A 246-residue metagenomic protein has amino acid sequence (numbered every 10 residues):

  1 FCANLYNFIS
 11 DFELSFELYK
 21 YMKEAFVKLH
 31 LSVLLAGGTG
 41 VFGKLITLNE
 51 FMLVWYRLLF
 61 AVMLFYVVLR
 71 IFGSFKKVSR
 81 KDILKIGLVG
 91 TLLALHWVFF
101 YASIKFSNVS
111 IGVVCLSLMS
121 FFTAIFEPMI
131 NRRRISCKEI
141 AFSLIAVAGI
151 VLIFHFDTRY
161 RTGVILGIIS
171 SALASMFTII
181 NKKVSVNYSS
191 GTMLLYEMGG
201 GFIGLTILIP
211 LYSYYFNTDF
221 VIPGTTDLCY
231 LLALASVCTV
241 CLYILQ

Functional and structural regions predicted by a protein language model:
C2-W55, L88-T91, L95, F99 (+3 more regions): Glycine-/small-residue-enriched transmembrane alpha-helix faces in small-molecule transporters and effluxers
K23-K28, M52-V67, E139-F142, S185-V237: Hydrophobic alpha-helical transmembrane segments of multi-pass integral membrane proteins, especially transporters
V33, L58-V62, S117-F121, S143-A146 (+3 more regions): Residue-level recognition of pore/gate-forming positions within transmembrane alpha-helices of multi-pass
I46, L53, S103, C115 (+3 more regions): Hydrophobic/aromatic residues within transmembrane alpha-helices of multi-pass small-molecule transporters
F65, G87, I135-F154, S171 (+1 more regions): Hydrophobic transmembrane alpha-helices of multi-pass small-molecule transport proteins
V67-L69, A102, M119-A141, V151-I153: C-terminal transmembrane-helix exit sites in multi-pass transporters
F72-I111, L116, L152, A235-Q246: Specific transmembrane alpha-helical segments of multi-pass solute transporters/efflux pumps, especially DMT/EamA
A102-F106, F154-T162, F220: Membrane-interface helix caps and helix-loop-helix hairpins in membrane proteins
